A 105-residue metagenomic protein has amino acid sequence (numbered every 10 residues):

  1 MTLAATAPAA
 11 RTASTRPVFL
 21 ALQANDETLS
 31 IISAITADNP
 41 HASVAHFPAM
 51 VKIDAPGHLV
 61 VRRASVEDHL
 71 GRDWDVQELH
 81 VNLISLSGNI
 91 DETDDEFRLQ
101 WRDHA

Functional and structural regions predicted by a protein language model:
T2-A7, T36-P40, I84: Short amphipathic beta-strand starts and helix->beta connectors
T2-I32, A49-H69: Conserved N-terminal glycine/acidic-rich loop preference
S33-H41, D68, R72: Short, intrinsically disordered, mixed-charge
F47-M50, A55-A105: Helix-rich interaction surfaces within compact, conserved domain-sized segments that mediate assembly or partner
